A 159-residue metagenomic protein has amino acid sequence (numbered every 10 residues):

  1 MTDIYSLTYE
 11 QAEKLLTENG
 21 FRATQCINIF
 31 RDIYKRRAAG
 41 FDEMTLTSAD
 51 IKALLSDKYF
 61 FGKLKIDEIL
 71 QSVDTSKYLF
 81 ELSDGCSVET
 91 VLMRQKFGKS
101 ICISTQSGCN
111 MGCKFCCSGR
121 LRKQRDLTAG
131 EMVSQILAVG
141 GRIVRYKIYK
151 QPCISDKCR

Functional and structural regions predicted by a protein language model:
M1-K99: Flexible, acidic/Gly-rich N-terminal and inter-domain linker regions that tether and position cofactor-handling modules
V88-T105, N110-R159: Conserved Radical SAM active-site core
